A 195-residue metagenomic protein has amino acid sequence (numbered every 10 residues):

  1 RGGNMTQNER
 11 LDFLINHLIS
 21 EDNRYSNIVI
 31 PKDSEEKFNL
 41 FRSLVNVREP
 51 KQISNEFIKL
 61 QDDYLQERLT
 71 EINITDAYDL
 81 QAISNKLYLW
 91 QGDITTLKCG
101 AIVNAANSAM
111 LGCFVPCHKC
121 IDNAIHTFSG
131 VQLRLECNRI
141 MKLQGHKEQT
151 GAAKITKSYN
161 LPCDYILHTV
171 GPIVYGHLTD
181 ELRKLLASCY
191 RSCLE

Functional and structural regions predicted by a protein language model:
R1-E195: Macrodomain-like recognition of ADP-ribose-binding/processing modules
